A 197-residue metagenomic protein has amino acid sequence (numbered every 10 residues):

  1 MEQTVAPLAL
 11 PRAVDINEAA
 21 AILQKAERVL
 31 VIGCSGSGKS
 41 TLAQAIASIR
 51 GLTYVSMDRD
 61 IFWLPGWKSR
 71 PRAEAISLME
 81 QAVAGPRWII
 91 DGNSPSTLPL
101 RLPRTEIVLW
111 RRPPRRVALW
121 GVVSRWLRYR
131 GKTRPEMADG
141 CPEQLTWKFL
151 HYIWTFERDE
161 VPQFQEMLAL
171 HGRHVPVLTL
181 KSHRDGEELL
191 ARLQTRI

Functional and structural regions predicted by a protein language model:
E2-P7, I16-A20, Q24, T155-I197: NTP-dependent small-molecule kinase module
A26, P113-E160: A glycine- and Lys/Arg-enriched "phosphate-lid" helix/loop adjacent to the NTP-binding pocket of small-molecule kinases
V31: Hydrophobic anchor at the beta1->P-loop junction of P-loop NTPases
S35: The conserved Walker
K39: Conserved lysine of the Walker
L42: Hydrophobic positions on the alpha1 helix immediately C-terminal to the Walker A/P-loop
A45: Active-site signature of alpha/beta-hydrolase-fold catalytic machinery across serine- and Asp/Cys-nucleophile hydrolases
T53-V108: Conserved nucleotide-sensing/catalytic segment adjacent to the nucleotide-binding pocket in NTP-handling enzymes
